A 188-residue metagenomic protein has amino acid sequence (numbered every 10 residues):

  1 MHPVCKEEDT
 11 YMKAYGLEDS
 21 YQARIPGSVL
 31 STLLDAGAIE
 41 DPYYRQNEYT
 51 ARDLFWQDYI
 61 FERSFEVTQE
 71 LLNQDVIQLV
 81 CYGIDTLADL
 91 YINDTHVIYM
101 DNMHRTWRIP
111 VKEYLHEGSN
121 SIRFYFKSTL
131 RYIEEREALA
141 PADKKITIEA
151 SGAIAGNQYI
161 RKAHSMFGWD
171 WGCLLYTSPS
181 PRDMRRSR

Functional and structural regions predicted by a protein language model:
M1-V29: Hydrophobic alpha-helical membrane-insertion signals
M1-V4, S28-A36, A51, W56-S178: Accessory beta-strand-rich segments of carbohydrate-active enzymes
D41-Y44: Aromatic- and Gly/Pro-rich amphipathic surface segment
Y176-R188: Single conserved hydrophobic/aromatic residue that forms the stacking wall/gate of nucleotide- or nucleobase-binding
